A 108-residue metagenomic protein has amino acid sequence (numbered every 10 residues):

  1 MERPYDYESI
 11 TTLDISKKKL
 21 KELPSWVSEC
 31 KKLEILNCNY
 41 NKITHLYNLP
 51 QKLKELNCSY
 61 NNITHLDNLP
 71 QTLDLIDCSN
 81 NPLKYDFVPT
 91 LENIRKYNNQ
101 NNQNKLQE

Functional and structural regions predicted by a protein language model:
M1-K21: LRR flanking "cap" motifs
R3-P4, L23-V27, I43-P50, I63-P70 (+1 more regions): The feature encodes a structural signal of leucine-rich repeats
T11-I15, E34-C38, K54-C58, I76-C78: Conserved hydrophobic beta-strand positions in leucine-rich repeat
T12-D14, H45, D74, E92: Serine/threonine-rich, low-complexity intrinsically disordered segments
W26, K32, N39, K52 (+2 more regions): Tandem-repeat architecture and repeat-register "anchor" residues
L73-E108: C-terminal capping region of solenoid repeat domains
